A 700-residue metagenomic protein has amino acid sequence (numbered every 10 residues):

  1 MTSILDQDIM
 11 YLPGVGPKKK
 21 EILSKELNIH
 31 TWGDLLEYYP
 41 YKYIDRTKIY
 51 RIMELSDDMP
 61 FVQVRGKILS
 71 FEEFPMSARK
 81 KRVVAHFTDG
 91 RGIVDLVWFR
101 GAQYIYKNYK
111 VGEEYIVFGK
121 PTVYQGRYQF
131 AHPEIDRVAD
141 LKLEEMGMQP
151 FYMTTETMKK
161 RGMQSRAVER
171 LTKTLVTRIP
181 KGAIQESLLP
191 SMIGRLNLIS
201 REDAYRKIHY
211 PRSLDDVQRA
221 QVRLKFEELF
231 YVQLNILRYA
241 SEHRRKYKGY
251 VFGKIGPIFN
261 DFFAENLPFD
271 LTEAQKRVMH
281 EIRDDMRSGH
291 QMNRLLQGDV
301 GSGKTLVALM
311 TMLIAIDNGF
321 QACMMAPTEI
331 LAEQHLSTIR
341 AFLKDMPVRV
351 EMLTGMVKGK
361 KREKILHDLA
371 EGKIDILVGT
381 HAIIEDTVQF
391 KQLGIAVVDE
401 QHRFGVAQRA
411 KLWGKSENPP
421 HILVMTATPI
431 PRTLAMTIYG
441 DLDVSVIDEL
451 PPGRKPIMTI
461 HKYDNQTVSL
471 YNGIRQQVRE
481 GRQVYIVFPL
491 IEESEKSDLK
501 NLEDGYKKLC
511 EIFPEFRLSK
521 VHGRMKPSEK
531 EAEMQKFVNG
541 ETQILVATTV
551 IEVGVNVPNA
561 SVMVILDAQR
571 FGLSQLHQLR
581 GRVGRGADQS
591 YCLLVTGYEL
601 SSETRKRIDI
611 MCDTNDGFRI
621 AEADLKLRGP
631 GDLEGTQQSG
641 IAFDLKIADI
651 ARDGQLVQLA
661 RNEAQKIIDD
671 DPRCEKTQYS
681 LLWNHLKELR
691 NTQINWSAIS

Functional and structural regions predicted by a protein language model:
M1-P13, K25, V232, E242: Long, highly charged, low-complexity intrinsically disordered interaction regions that mediate electrostatic DNA/RNA
Y38-R65: OB-fold nucleic-acid-binding modules
F74-N266, D670: Upstream accessory/linker segments immediately N-terminal to the RecA-like ATPase cores of bacterial MutS and a subset
G249-P257, D448-P451, G586, E634-S639: Flexible hinge/switch segments at interdomain interfaces of large molecular machines
R277-H280, Q291-I610, R673: Inter-lobe coupling/hinge segments of SF2-like helicase ATPases
E515, M534-I544, I551-P558, M563-L566 (+4 more regions): Accessory helical-bundle/CTD segments and flexible terminal tails appended to RecA-like ATPase motors
